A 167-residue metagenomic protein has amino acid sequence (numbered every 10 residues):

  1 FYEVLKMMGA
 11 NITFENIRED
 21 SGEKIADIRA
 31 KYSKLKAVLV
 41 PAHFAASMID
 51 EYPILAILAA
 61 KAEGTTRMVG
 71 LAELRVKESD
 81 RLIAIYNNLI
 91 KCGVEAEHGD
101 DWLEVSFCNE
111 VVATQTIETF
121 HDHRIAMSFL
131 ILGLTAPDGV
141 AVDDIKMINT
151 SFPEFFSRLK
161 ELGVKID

Functional and structural regions predicted by a protein language model:
F1-D167: Short, structured segments at the rim of ligand-binding sites
